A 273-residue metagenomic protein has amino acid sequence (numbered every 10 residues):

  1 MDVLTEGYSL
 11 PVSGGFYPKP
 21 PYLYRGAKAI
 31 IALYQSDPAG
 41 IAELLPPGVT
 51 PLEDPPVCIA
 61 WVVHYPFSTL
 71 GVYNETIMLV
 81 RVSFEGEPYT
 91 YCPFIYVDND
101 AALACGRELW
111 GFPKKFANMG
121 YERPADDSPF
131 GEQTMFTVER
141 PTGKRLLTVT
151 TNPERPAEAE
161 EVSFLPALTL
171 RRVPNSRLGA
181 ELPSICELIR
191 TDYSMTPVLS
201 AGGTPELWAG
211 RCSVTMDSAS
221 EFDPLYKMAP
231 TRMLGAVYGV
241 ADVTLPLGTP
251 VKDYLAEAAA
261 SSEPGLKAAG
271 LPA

Functional and structural regions predicted by a protein language model:
D2-G15, G106-A273: Interaction-surface and assembly-scaffold signal
G14-W61: N-terminal ordered "arm"
K19, H64-L70, C105-R107: Catalytic micro-motifs at enzyme active sites that drive phosphoryl/nucleotidyl and oxygen chemistry
Y24-G26, V72-N74, E85-E87, F130: Solvent-exposed loop and beta-edge segments used for protein-protein assembly and interaction
D37-D54, V82-Y89, D126-S128, A273: Secondary-structure boundary elements
G40, T69-L70, G86-Y91, D100-C105 (+1 more regions): Short, surface-exposed beta-strand/loop "edge" segments at domain boundaries and coil↔beta transitions
L52-S83: Short, structured protein-protein interaction patches enriched in aromatics and acidic/basic residues, typified by
L79-S83, P88-K115: A glycine- and small-residue-enriched flexible loop/hinge signal that marks low-structured segments
